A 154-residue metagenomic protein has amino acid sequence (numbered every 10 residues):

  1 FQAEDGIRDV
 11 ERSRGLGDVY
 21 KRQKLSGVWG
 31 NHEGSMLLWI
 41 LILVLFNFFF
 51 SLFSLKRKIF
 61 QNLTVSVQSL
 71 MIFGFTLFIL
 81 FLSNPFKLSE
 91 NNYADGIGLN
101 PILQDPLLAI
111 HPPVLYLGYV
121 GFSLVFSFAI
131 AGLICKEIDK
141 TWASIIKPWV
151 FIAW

Functional and structural regions predicted by a protein language model:
F1-Y20: Single conserved hydrophobic/aromatic residue that forms the stacking wall/gate of nucleotide- or nucleobase-binding
R8, R12-R14, F49-Q61, T76-N91 (+2 more regions): Transmembrane alpha-helix boundary signature
G15, L41-V44, S66-S69, F73-T76 (+2 more regions): Residues within membrane-spanning alpha-helices of integral membrane proteins, especially the hydrophobic core/packing
K21-R22, W39-S54, V125-A129: Central hydrophobic cores of alpha-helical transmembrane segments in multi-pass inner-membrane proteins across all
K21-S35, I97-L117: Short aromatic-rich membrane-water interface segments that cap or initiate transmembrane helices in multi-pass membrane
G30-S51, T64-S69: Hydrophobic alpha-helical transmembrane segments in multi-pass integral membrane proteins
F49-F73, I134-W154: Membrane-interfacial loop-to-helix junctions in multi-pass inner-membrane proteins
P85, S89-N91, G96, G121-A143: Conserved, charged catalytic cores of large soluble enzymes
